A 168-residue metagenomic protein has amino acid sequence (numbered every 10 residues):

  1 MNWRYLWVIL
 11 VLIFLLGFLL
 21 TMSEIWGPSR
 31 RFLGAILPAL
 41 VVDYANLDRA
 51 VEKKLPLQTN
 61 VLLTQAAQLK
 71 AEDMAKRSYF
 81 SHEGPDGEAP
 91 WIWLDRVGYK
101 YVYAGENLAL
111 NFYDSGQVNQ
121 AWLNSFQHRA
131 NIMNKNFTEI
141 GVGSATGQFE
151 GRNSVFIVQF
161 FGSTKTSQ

Functional and structural regions predicted by a protein language model:
M1-L16, L20-E24, P28-I36, L110-Q168: Disulfide-stabilized extracellular recognition modules
I25-R77: A short alpha-helix/helix-coil micro-patch that ends at or immediately precedes a cysteine
N46, W91, R129: Short glycine-/small-residue-rich flexible loop motifs, especially phosphate/cofactor-binding loops
A50-K53, Y99, T138-I140: Loop/turn elements at helix/coil->beta-strand transitions in domains of secreted/extracellular proteins
P56, N107, F160: Conserved beta-strand positions that form and line the central face of beta-propeller blades
P56-Q58, H82, V102, I140: A local structural micro-motif
Q65-Y113, I132: Short, surface-exposed glycine/acidic/tryptophan-bearing loops
